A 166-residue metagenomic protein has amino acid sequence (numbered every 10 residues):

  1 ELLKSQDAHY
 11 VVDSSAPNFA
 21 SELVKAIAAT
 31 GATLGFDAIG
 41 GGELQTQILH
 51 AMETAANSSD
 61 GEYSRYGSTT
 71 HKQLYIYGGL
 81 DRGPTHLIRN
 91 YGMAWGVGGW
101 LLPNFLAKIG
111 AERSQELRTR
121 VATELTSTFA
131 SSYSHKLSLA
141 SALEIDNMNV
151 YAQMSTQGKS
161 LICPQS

Functional and structural regions predicted by a protein language model:
E1-Y63: Adenosine-nucleotide cofactor-binding segment
S5, V24-I27, R89-N90, E112 (+1 more regions): Surface-exposed beta-strand edges and their flanking turn/coil or helix-capping segments
V12, S64-S132: Rossmann-fold dehydrogenase core element
S14-A16, G79, P164: Active-site donor-binding loop signature of nucleotide-sugar glycosyltransferases
A28-A29, G67-T69, Q153-T156: Flexible, charged surface loops at secondary-structure boundaries
T33-L34, H71-Y75, G158-L161: Hydrophobic beta-strand segments of well-ordered beta-sheets in folded domains
G40-G41, G78-G83, P103, S141 (+1 more regions): Glycine-rich beta-alpha junction loops
L49, T54-D60, P103-S166: C-terminal hydrophobic helical "lid"/dimerization subdomain of Rossmann-like NAD(P)H-dependent oxidoreductases
